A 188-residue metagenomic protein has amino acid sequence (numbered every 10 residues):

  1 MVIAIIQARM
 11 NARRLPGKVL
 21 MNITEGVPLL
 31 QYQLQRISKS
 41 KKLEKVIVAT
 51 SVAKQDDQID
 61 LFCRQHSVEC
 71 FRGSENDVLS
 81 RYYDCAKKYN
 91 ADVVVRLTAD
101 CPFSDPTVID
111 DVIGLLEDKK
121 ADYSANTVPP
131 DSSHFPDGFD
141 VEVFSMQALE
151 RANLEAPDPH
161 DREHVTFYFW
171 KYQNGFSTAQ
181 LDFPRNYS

Functional and structural regions predicted by a protein language model:
M1-P16: N-terminal nucleotide-binding beta1-loop-alpha1 segment
V19-T24: Short glycine-enriched, charge-decorated loop/helix-capping segments at active-site entrances that position
P28-V46, I59, Q65-H66: A short, N-terminal amphipathic alpha-helix
K45, E69, S177-A179: Conserved beta-strand segments of alpha/beta enzyme cores
V52-K119: Short phosphate-binding loop-to-helix
S104-S188: Conserved core of the sugar-phosphate nucleotidyltransferase
